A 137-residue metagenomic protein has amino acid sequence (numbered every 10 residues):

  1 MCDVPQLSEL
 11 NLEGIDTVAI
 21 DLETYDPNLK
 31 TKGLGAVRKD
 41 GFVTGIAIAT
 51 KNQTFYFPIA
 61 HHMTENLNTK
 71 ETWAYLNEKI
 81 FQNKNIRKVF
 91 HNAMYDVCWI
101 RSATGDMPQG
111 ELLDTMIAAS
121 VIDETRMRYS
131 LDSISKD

Functional and structural regions predicted by a protein language model:
M1-D137: Conserved RNase H-like, two-metal-ion catalytic cores of nucleic-acid enzymes
